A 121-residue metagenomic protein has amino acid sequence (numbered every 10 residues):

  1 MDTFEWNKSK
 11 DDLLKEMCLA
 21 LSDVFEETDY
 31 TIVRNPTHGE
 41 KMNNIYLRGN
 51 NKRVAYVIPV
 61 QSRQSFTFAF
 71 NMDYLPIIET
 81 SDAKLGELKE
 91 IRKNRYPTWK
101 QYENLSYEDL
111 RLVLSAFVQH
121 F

Functional and structural regions predicted by a protein language model:
M1-G39, L85-L88: Charge-rich, low-complexity N-terminal segments
D2, Q64-F68, S115, Q119: Short non-domain terminal segments
L21, F25, Y30-I32, I45-L47 (+4 more regions): Hydrophobic beta-strand residues in large extracellular and virion-surface proteins
P36-P97: Short, conserved beta-strand/beta-arch hydrophobic-aromatic motifs that form part of recognition grooves or interface
E90-F121: Well-ordered alpha/beta subsegment
